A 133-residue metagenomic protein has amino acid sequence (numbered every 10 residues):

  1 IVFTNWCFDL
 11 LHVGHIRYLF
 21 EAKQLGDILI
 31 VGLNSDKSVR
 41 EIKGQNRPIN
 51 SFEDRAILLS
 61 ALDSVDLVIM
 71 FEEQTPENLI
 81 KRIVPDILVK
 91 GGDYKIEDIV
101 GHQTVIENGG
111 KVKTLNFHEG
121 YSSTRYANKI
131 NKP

Functional and structural regions predicted by a protein language model:
I1-P133: Nucleotidyltransferase catalytic core that binds NTPs
